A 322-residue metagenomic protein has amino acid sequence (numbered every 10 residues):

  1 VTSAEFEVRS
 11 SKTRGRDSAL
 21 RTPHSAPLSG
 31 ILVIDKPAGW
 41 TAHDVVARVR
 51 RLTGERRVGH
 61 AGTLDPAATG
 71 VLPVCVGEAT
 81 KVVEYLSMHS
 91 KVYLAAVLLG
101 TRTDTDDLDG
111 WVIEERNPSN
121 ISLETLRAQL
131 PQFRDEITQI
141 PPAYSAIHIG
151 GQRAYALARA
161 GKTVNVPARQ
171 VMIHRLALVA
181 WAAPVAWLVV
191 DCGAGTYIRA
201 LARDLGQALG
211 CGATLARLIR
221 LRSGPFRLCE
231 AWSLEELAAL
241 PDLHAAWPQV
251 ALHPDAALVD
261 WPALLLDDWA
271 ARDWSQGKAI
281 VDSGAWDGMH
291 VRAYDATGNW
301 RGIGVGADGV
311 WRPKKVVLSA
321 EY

Functional and structural regions predicted by a protein language model:
T2, K12-R16, R21-P37, H43-H60 (+5 more regions): Accessory RNA 3′-end/elbow-binding domains used by RNA modification enzymes
A26-A200, D204-E230, G302-I303: RNA pseudouridine synthases
